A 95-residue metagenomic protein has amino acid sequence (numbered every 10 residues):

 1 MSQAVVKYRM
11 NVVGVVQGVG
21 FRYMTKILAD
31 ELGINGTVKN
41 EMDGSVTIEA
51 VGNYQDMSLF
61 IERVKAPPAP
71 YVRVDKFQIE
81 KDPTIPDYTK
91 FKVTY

Functional and structural regions predicted by a protein language model:
M1-Y95: Intrinsically disordered, low-complexity, mixed-charge
